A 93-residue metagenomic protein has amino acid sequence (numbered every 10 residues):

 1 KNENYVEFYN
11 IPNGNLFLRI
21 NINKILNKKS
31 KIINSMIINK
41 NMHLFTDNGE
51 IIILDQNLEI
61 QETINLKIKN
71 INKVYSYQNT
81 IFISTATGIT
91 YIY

Functional and structural regions predicted by a protein language model:
K1-Y93: Extracytoplasmic/lumenal domain signature
